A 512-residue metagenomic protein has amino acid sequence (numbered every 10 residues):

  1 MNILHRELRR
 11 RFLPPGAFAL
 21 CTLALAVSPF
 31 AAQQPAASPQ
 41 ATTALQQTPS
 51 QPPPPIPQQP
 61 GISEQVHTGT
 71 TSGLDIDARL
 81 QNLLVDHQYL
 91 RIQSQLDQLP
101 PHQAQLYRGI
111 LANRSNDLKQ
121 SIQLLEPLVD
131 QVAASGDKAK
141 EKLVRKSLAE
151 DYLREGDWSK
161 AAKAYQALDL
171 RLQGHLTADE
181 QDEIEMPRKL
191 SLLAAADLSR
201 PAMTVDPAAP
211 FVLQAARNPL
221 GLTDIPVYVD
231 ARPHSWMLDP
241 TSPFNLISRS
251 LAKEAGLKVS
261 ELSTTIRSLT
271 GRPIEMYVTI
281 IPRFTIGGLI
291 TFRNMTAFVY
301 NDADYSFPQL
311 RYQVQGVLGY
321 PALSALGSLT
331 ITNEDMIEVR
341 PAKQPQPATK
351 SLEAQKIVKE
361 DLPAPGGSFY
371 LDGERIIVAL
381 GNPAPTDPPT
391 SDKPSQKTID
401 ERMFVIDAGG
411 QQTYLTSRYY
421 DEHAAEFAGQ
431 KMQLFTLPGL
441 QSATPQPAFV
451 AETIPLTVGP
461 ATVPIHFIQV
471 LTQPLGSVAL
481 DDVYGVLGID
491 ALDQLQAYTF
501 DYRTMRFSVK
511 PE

Functional and structural regions predicted by a protein language model:
M1-F12: N-terminal secretory signal peptides that target proteins for export/translocation
I3-H5, V27-S28, Q40: A general, composition-driven signal for non-globular sequence regions
P14-P15, V227: Short hydrophobic/aromatic segments of transmembrane alpha-helices and their interfaces
G16-S28: Bacterial N-terminal signal peptides
A31-E512: Pepsin/retropepsin-fold aspartyl endopeptidases
